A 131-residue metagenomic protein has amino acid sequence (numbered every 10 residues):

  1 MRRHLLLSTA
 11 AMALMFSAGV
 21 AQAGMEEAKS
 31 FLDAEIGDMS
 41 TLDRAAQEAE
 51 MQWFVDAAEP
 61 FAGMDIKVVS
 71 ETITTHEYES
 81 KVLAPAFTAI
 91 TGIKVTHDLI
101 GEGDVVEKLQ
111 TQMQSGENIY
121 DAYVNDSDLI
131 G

Functional and structural regions predicted by a protein language model:
R2-Q22: Gram-negative bacterial Sec-dependent N-terminal signal peptides
L14, E59, T88, M113-G116: Sterically constrained small-residue positions within well-ordered secondary structures of folded domains
A18-V20, K81-L83, K108: Residue-level signature of transmembrane alpha-helix interfaces in integral membrane proteins
G19, M64, I93, N118: Residue-level signal for beta-strand positions within conserved beta-sheet cores that form or flank
A23-V68, T88-A89: Immediate post-signal peptide segment of exported/extracytoplasmic ligand-binding proteins
D38-T41, T96, I100: Short N-terminal micro-motifs specific to bacterial/archaeal maturation and metal-cluster initiation sites
E50-A57, T74-K94: Short, polar/charged alpha-helical segment
S70-S80, H97-G131: Ligand-binding clamshell of periplasmic/extracellular solute-binding protein-like
